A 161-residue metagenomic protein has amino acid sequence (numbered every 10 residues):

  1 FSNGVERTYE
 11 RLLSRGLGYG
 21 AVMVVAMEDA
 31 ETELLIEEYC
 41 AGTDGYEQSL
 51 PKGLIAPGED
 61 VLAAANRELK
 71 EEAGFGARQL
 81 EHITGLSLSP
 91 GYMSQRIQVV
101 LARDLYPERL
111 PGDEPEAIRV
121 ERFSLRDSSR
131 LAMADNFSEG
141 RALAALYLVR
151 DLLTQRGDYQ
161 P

Functional and structural regions predicted by a protein language model:
F1-V25, D29: Acidic, metal-coordinating catalytic segment for phosphate/diphosphate chemistry, firing primarily on the Nudix
L13-R15, E38-G42: Short, solvent-exposed aromatic-acidic interface loops
V22-M23, E28, G53-G140, Y159-P161: Unchanged
M27-E37: Glycine/small-residue-rich phosphate/adenosyl-binding loop
G42-Q48: A conserved beta-turn-beta hairpin within the catalytic core of GNAT-like acetyltransferases that forms part
V149-P161: Short helix-capping/linker segments at secondary-structure and domain boundaries
